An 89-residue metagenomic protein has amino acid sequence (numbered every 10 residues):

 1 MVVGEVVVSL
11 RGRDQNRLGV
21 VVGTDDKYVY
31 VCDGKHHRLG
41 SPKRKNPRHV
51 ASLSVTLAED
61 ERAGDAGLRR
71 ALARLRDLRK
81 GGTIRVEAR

Functional and structural regions predicted by a protein language model:
M1-V3, L10, V20-R89: Ferredoxin-like alpha/beta domains used as RNA- or RNAP-binding modules
G12-Q15: Short, charged beta-turn/beta-strand-edge "cap" motif at the junction between a beta-strand and an adjacent loop
